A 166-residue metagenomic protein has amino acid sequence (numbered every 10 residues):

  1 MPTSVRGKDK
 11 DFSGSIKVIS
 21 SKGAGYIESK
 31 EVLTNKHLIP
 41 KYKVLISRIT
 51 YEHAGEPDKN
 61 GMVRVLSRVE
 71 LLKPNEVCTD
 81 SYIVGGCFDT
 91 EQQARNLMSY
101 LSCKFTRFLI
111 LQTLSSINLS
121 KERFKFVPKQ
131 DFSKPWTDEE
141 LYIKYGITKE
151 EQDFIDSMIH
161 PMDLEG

Functional and structural regions predicted by a protein language model:
M1-P135, E140-K144, E151, M158-G166: Polybasic, glycine- and aromatic-enriched phosphate-binding surface used to engage nucleic acids
